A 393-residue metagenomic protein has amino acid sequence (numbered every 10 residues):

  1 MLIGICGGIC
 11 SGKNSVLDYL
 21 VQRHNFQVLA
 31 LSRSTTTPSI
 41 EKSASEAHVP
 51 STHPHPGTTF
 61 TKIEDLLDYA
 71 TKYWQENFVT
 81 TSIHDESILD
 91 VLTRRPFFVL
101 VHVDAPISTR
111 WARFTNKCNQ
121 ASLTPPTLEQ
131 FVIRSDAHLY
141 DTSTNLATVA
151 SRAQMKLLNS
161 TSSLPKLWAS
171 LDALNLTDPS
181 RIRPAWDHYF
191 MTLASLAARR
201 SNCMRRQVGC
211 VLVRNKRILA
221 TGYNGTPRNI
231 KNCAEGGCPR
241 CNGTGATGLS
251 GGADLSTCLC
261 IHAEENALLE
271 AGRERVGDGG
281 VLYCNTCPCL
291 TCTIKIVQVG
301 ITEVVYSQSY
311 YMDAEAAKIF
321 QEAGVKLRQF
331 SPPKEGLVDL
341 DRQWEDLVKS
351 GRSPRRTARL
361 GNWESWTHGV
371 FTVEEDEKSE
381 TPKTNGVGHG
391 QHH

Functional and structural regions predicted by a protein language model:
M1-I5, Y73-T81, G280: Generic beta-sheet signal
L2-S11, V16-S34, K42-S51, G57-T59 (+1 more regions): Zinc-dependent deaminase catalytic domain
L17-D18, L67, L89-T93, L146-A147 (+1 more regions): Short amphipathic alpha-helical segments and helix-helix/interface helices
E41-I83: Conserved nucleotide-sensing/catalytic segment adjacent to the nucleotide-binding pocket in NTP-handling enzymes
D68-W74, F78-A121: ATP-dependent NMP and nucleoside kinases share a basic, alpha-helical "lid"
E86-D90, T109-L171: Small-molecule kinase domains that catalyze NTP-dependent phosphoryl transfer to phosphate-bearing small molecules
F98-L100, Q154-L157, V304, K326: Short, well-ordered beta-strand core segments
